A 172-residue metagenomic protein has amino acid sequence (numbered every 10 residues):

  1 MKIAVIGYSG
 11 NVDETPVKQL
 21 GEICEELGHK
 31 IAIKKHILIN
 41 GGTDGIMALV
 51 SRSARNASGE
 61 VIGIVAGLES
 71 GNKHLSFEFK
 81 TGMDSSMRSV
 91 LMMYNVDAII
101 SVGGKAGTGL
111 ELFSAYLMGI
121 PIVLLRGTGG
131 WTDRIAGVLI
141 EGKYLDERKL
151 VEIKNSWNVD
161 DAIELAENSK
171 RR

Functional and structural regions predicted by a protein language model:
M1, L75-F77, E152: A generic secondary-structure signal marking the coil-to-beta-strand transition
M1-V17, G28-K34: Generic N-terminal amphipathic, Lys/Arg-enriched alpha-helix
G7-P16, S86-D160: C-terminal binding/interaction regions
G21, E25, A32-I33, G41-S114 (+1 more regions): Acidic/glycine-enriched connector segments
E25-G28, V159-E164: Short, amphipathic alpha-helical "lid/cap" segments that border enzyme active or binding sites
A166-R172: Short, hydrophobic alpha-helical segments
